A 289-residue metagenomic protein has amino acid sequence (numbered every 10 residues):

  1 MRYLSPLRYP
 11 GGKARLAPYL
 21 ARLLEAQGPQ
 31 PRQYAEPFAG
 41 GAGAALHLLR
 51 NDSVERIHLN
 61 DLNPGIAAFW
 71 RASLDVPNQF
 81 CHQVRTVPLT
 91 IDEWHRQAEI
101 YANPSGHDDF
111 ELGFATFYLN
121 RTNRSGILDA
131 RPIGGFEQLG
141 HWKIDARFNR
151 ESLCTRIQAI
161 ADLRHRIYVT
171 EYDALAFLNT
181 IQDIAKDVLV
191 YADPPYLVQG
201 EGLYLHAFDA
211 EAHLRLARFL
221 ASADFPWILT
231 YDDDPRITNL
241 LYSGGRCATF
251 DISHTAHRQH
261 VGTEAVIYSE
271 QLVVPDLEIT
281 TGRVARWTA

Functional and structural regions predicted by a protein language model:
M1-L23, G28-P29, S73-Y191, P195-E201 (+2 more regions): SAM-dependent nucleic-acid methyltransferase catalytic core
Q30-D92: Conserved S-adenosyl-L-methionine
P37-F38, N60, T170-Y172, A192 (+1 more regions): Short His-Asn-centered micro-motif
G40, W70, F117, W227 (+1 more regions): A residue-level signal for conserved active-site and pocket-lining positions in enzyme catalytic cores
G41-A44, N63-G65, T122-S125, A174-F177 (+4 more regions): Short, solvent-exposed loop/turn segments at secondary-structure junctions
S53-E55, D162-I167, S243: A short helix-to-beta-strand connector/capping loop
D209-A289: Long, positively charged, glycine-interspersed low-complexity recognition regions
